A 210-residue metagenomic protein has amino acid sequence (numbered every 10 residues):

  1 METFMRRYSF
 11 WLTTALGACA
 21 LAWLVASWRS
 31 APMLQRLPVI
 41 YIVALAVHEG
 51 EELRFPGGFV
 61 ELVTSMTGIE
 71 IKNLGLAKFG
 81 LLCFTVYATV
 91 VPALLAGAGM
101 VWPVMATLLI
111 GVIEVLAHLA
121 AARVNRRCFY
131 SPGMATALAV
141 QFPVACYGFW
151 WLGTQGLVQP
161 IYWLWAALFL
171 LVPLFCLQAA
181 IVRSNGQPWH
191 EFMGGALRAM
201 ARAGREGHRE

Functional and structural regions predicted by a protein language model:
M5-L24: The first (N-terminal) embedded transmembrane alpha-helix
T13-C19, A77-L94, A137-C146: Core segments of transmembrane alpha-helices that mediate helix-helix packing or line hydrophobic substrate/ligand
C19, A44, S131-C146, R198-A203: Small-residue-rich segments of transmembrane alpha-helices in multi-pass membrane proteins, especially helix faces
L21-Q35: Short, hydrophobic transmembrane alpha-helix segments
E61-L81: Juxtamembrane helix-capping/reentrant segments at transmembrane boundaries
Y87-V140: Membrane-proximal helix-loop-helix units in multi-pass membrane proteins
A139-P160: Hydrophobic alpha-helical transmembrane segments in multi-pass integral membrane proteins
G186-E210: Short, highly charged, low-complexity non-transmembrane loops/tails of multi-pass membrane proteins
